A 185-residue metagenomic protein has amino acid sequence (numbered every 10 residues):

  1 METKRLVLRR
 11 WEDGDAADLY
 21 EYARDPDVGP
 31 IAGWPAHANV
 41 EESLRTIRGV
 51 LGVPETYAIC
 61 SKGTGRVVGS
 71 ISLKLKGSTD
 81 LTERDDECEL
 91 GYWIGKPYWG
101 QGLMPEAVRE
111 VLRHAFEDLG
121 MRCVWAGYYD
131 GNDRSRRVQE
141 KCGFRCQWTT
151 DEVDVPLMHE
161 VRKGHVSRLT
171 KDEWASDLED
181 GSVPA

Functional and structural regions predicted by a protein language model:
M1-I31, T56-A185: Acyl-donor (CoA/ACP) binding surface of acyl/acetyltransferases
D13-G14, I47-G49: Short linear motifs in intrinsically disordered
D27-R48: Conserved GNAT-fold acetyl-CoA-binding loop/helix
